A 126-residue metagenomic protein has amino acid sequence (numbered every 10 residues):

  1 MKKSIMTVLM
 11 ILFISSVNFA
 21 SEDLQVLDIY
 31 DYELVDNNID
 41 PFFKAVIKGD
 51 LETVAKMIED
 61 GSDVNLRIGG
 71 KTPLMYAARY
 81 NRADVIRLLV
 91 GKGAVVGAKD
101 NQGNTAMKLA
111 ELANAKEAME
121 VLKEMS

Functional and structural regions predicted by a protein language model:
V35, R67-I68, D100: Ankyrin repeat boundary/linker residues
F42, L74, A106-M107: Conserved hydrophobic residue in the first alpha-helix
E52-T53, D84-V85, E117-V121: Conserved ankyrin/ankyrin-like repeat signature
